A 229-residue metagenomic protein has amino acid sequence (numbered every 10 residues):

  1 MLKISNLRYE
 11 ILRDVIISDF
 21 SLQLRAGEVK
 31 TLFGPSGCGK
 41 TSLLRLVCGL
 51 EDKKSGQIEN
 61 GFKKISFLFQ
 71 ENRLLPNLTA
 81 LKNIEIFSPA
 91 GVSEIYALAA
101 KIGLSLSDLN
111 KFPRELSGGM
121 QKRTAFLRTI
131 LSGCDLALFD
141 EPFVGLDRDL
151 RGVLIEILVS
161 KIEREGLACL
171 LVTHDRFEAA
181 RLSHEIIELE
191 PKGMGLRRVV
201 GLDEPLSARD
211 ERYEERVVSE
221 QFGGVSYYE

Functional and structural regions predicted by a protein language model:
F33-P35: The feature captures the beta-strand-to-loop junction immediately N-terminal to the Walker
C48: Helix-to-loop junction immediately C-terminal to a conserved catalytic motif
V92-D108, S160: Conserved ABC ATPase "signature" region
F112-L116, M120: Conserved ABC ATPase signature
F126: Hydrophobic anchor residue at the start of the ABC signature
A137-E141: Catalytic Walker B motif of ABC-type/P-loop ATPase nucleotide-binding domains
P191-Q221: Conserved beta-strand-loop-alpha-helix hinge in the C-terminal portion of ABC ATPase nucleotide-binding domains
